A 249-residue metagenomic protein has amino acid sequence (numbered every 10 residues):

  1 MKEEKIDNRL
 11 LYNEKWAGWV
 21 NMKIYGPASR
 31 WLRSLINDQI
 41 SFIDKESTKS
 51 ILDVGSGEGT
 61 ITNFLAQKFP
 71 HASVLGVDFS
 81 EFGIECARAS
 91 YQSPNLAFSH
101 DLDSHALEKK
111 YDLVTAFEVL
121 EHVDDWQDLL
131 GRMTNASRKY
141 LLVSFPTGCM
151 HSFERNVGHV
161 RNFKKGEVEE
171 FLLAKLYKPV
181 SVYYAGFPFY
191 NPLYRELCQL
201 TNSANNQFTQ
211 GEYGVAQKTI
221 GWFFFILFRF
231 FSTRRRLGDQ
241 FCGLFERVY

Functional and structural regions predicted by a protein language model:
M1-K109, L113, F117, Q127-L130 (+5 more regions): Conserved N-terminal segment of class I S-adenosyl-L-methionine
F117-L120, S144: Residues lining the SAM
H122, W126: Di-metal (Zn2+ and/or Mg2+/Mn2+) metal-binding site signature of metallo-dependent hydrolases with the MBL/beta-CASP
Q127-L141: A short glycine-rich, Lys/Arg-flanked "PGG" loop and its adjoining helix->strand segment in the class I
L141-R161, K165-E167: Short, glycine-/aromatic-enriched active-site segment of Class I SAM-dependent methyltransferases
F153-N156, N191-L197: Short aromatic-enriched loop/helix-cap "lid" or pocket-rim segments at secondary-structure transitions that line
Y177-P188: Conserved S-adenosyl-L-methionine
Y194-N206: Short, electropositive alpha-helical surface patch
